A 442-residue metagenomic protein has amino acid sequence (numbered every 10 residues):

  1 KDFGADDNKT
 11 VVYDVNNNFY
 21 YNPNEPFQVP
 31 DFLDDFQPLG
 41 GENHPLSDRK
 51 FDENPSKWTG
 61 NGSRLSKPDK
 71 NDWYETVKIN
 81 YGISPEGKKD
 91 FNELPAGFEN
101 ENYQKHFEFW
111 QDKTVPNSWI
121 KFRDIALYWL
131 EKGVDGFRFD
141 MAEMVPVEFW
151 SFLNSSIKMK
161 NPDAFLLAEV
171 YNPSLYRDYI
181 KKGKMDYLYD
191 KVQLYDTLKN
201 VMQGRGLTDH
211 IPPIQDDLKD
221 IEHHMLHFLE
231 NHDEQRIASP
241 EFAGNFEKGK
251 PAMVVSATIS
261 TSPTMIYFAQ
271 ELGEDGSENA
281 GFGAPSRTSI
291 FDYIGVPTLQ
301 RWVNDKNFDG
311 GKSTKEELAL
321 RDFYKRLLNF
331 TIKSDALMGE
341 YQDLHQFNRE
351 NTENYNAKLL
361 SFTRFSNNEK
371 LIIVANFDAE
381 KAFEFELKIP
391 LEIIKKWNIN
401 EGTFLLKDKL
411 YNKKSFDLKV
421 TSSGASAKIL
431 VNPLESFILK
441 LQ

Functional and structural regions predicted by a protein language model:
K1-E93, E143-S174, S436: Acidic/aromatic-lined carbohydrate-recognition and catalytic surfaces of CAZymes acting on diverse glycans
V77-G87, A96, Y103-S118, V134-M144 (+3 more regions): The substrate-binding groove and active-site-proximal loops of carbohydrate-active enzymes, especially glycoside
Q111-L130, G249-M253: Short, acidic/polar
F122-V147, H227, N231: Active-site groove signature of glycoside hydrolases
V147-M159, L167-M202, D275-P285: Substrate-binding cleft/loops of secretory-pathway carbohydrate-active enzymes
K219-E222, F228-N231, R236-L405: Loop/helix patches that line or flank the sugar-binding groove of alpha-linked glycan CAZymes
T403-G424: Solvent-exposed beta-strand/loop surfaces of large extracellular or lumenal domains
D417-Q442: C-terminal beta-strand-rich structural cap/linker in extracellular carbohydrate-active enzymes
